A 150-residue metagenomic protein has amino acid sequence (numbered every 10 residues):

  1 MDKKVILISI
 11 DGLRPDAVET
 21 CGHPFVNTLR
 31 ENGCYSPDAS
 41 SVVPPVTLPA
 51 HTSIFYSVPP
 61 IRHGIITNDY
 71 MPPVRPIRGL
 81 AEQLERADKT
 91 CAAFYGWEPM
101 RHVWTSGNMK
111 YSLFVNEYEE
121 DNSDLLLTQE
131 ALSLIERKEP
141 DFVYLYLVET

Functional and structural regions predicted by a protein language model:
D2-K4, G12-K138: Active-site-proximal alpha/beta segments of enzymes that process anionic O-linked groups
I10-L13, V148: DG-centered beta-turn motif at the end of beta-strands
K138-T150: A structural motif
